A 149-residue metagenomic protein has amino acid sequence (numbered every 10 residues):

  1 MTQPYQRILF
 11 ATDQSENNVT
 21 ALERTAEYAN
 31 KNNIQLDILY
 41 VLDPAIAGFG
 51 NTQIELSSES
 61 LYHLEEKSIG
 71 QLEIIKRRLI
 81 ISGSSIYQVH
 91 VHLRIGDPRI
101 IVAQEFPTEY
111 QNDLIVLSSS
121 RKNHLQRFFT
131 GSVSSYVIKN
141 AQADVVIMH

Functional and structural regions predicted by a protein language model:
M1-Q3, I80-I115: Structural beta-alpha unit
M1-T20, S82, D113, K139-H149: Intrinsically disordered or low-complexity boundary/linker segments at protein termini and domain junctions
T2-E55, E109: Small/aliphatic-rich secondary-structure junction motif
L39, H90-R94, V146: General small-molecule cofactor/ligand-binding pocket signal
F49-E59, I74-S85: Inter-domain helical "communication" segments and dimerization helices that couple sensory or membrane-embedded modules
L56-G70: A short acidic, glycine-rich active-site loop that binds or catalyzes chemistry on phosphate/adenosine moieties
L93-D97, S120, H149: Short beta->alpha linker loops
L114-K139: Glycine-rich, Arg-bearing micro-motifs that act as flexible, cationic patches
